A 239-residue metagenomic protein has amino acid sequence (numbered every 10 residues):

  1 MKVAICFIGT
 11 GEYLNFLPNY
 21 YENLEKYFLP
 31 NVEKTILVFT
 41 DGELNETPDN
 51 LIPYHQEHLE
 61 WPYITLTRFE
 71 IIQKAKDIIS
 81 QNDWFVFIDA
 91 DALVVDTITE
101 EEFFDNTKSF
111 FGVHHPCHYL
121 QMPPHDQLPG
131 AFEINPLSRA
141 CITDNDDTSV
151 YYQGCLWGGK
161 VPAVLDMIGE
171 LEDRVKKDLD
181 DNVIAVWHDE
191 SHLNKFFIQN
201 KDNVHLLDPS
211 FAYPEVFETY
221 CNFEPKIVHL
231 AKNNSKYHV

Functional and structural regions predicted by a protein language model:
M1-T67, K74-Q81, L230-Y237: N-terminal anchoring/stem segment of glycosyltransferases
T10-Y13, E43-L44, H58-L59, A92-V94 (+5 more regions): Short, solvent-exposed loop/turn segments at secondary-structure junctions
N15, N45-T47, V94-T97, E102-F103 (+4 more regions): Short catalytic/ligand-binding loop motif for oxyanion handling, primarily in non-cytosolic enzymes, centered on
L37-V38, V86-D89, V94, F111-G112 (+3 more regions): A structural signal for short, well-ordered beta-strand segments and their strand-loop junctions that often border
T65, F69, A90-A92, V186-L193: Conserved glycosyltransferase catalytic-site signature
F69-M122: GT-A fold catalytic core of metal-dependent nucleotide-sugar glycosyltransferases, centered on the diacidic
G130-S149: Short, flexible, basic/aromatic active-site loop/helix in glycosyltransferases
T143-N234: Catalytic core and acceptor-binding pocket of nucleotide-sugar-dependent glycosyltransferases
